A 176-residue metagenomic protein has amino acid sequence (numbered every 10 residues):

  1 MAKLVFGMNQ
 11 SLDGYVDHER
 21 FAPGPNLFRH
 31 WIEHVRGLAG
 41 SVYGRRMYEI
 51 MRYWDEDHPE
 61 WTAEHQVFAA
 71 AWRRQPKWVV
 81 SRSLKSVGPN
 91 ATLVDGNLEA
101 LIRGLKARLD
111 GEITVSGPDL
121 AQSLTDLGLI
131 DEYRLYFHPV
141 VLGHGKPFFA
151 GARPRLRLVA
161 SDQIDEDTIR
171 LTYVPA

Functional and structural regions predicted by a protein language model:
M1-A176: Enzymes that bind and transform nitrogen-containing heteroaromatic metabolites
